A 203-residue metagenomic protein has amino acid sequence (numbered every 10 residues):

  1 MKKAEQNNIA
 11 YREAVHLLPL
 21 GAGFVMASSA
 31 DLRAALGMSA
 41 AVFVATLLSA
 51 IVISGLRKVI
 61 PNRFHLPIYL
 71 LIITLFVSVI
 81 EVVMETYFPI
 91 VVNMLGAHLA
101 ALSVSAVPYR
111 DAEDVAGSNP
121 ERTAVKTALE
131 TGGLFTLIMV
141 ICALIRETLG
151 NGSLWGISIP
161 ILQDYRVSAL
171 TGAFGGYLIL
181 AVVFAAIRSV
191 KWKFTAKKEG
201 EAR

Functional and structural regions predicted by a protein language model:
K2, S49-N62, Y109-N119: C-terminal ends of transmembrane helices
I9-S28, L36-V44, I179: The first (N-terminal) embedded transmembrane alpha-helix
H16-A34, A50-S54, V77-M84: Membrane-embedded alpha-helical segments in integral membrane proteins
A22-M26, V42-F43, T74-E81, S103-Y109 (+2 more regions): Hydrophobic core segments of alpha-helical transmembrane domains in multi-pass membrane transport and ion-translocation
R33-L71: Loop-to-helix transition at the N-terminal end of transmembrane alpha-helices
P61-I73, N93-A100, T127: Cytoplasmic-side transmembrane-helix entry/capping segments in multi-pass membrane proteins
V79-L95: Transmembrane alpha-helix boundary signature
T123-R203: C-terminal transmembrane helix-loop-helix hairpin of multi-pass membrane proteins
